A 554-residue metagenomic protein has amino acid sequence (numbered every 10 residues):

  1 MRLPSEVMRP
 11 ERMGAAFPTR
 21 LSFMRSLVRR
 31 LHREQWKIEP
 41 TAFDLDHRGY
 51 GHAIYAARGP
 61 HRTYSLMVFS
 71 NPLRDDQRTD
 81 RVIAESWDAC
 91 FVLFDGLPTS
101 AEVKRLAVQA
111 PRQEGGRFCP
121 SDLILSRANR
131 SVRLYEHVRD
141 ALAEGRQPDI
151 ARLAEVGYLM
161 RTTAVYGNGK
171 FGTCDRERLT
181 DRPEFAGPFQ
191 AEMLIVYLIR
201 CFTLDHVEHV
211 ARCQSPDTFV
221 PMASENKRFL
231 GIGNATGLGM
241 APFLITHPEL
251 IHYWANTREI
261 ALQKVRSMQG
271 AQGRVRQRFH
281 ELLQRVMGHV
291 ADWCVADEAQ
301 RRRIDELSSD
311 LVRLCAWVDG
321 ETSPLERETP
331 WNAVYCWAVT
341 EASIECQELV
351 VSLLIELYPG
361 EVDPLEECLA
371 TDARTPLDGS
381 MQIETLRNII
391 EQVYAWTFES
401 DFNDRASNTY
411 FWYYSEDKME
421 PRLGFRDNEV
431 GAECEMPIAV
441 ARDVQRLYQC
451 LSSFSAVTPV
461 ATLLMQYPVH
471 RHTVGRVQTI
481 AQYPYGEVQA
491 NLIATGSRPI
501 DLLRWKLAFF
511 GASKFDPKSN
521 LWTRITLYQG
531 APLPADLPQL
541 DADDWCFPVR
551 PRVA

Functional and structural regions predicted by a protein language model:
M1-M8, S86-Y166, K170-G172, R178 (+5 more regions): Mixed-charge, Lys/Arg-enriched low-complexity segments
M13-P40: Amphipathic alpha-helical segments
A16-S26, S308, E356-L365, D541: Short, well-ordered secondary-structure "scaffold" segments embedded in the functional core of diverse domains
L31-E85, E384, N388, A395-L423 (+3 more regions): Amphipathic, interaction-prone secondary-structure segments
W317-G320, P324, N332, C336 (+10 more regions): Long C-terminal interaction/binding lobes of large macromolecular proteins
C450, F454-Y528: C-terminal structured domain segments
L527, D544, P548-R552: Acidic, serine/proline-rich low-complexity intrinsically disordered regions
